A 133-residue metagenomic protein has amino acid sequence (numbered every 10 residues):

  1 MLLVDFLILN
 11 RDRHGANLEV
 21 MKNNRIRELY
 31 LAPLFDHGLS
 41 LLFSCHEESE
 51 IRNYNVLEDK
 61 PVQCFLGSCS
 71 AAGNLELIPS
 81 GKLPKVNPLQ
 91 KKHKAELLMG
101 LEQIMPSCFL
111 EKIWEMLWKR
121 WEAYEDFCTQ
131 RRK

Functional and structural regions predicted by a protein language model:
M1-L3, L7-N10, G15, E19-K133: Phosphate/dinucleotide-binding and metal-coordinating scaffold of catalytic cores in nucleotide-dependent enzymes
